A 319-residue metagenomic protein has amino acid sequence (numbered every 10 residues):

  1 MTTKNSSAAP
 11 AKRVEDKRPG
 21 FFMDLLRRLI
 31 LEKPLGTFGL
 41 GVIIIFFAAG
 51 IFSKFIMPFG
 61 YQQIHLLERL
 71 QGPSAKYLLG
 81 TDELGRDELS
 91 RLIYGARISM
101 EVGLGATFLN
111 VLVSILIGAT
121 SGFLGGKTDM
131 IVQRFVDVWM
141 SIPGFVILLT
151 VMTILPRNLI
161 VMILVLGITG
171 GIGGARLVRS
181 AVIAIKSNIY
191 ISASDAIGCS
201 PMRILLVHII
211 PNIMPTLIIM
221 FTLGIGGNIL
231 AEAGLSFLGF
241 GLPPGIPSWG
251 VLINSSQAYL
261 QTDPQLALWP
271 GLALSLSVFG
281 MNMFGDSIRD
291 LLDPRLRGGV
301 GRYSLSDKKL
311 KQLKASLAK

Functional and structural regions predicted by a protein language model:
M1-I115, A119, G126, F145 (+3 more regions): Gly/Trp-centered helix-boundary motif
P19, T81, L124-K127, L155-R157 (+5 more regions): Residue-level signature of the cytosolic catalytic core of signaling kinases
R28-L29, D87-Y94, M130-M140, V151 (+6 more regions): Short amphipathic alpha-helical coupling elements at transmembrane boundaries
F46-G50, M152-T153, L166-I172, L223 (+1 more regions): Alpha-helical transmembrane segments of multi-pass membrane proteins
F52-L67, R157, V161, S236-G245: Extracellular/periplasmic helix-loop junction at the C-terminal end of a transmembrane helix in multi-pass membrane
L78, D82, E88, L109-L116 (+2 more regions): Generic hydrophobic transmembrane alpha-helix motif, especially the helices
R86-E101, G105, G125-Q133, I183-S187 (+1 more regions): Amphipathic cytosolic juxtamembrane alpha-helices at the membrane-cytosol interface of multi-pass membrane transporters
V151-I154, L166-G167, A181-V182, L223 (+2 more regions): Glycine-rich helix-loop "coupling/hinge" segments at transmembrane-helix boundaries in multipass transporters
